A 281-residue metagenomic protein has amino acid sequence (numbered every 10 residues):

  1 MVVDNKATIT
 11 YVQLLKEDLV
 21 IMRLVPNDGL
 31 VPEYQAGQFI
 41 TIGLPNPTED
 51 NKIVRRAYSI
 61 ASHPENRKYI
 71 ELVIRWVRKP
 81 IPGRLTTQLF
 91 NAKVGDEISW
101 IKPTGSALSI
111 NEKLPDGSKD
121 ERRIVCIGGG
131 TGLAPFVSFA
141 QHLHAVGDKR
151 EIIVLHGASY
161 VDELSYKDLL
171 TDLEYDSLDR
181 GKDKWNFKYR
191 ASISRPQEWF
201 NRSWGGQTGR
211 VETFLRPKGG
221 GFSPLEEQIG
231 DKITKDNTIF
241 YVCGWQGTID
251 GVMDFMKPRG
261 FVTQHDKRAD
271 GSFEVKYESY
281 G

Functional and structural regions predicted by a protein language model:
M1-L19: Short, low-complexity N-terminal leaders and the immediately following helix N-cap/first helix
V3, L155, Y160-G281: Reductase modules of NAD(P)H-dependent flavoproteins
T10, I21-V125, S194, G271-G281: FAD-binding FR-type
G43, H142-V146, F255-R259: Active-site catalytic microenvironments for nucleophilic, acid-base chemistry
I60, P135-G147: Histidine-anchored nucleotide/phosphate-binding helix
G117-K119, A145-D148, K182-D183, K232-K235: Short, conserved loop/helix-junction motifs that constitute active-site signature segments in enzyme catalytic cores
G129-A134: Ser/Thr-glycine-rich phosphate-binding loops at phosphate-binding pockets of nucleotides, nucleotide cofactors
